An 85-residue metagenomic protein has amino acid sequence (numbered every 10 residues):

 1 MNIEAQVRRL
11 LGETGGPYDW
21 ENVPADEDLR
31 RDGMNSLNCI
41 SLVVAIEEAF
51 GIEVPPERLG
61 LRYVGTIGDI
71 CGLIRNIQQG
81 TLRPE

Functional and structural regions predicted by a protein language model:
M1-V44, E48-E85: Phosphopantetheine-dependent thiolation modules in NRPS/PKS and related acyl-activating systems
